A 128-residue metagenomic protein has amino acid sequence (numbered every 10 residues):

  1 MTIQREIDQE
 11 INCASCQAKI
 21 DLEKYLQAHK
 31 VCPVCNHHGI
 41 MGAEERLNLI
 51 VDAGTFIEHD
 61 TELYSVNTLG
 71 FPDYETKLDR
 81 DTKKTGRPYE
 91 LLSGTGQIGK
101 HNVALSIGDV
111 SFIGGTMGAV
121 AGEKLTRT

Functional and structural regions predicted by a protein language model:
M1-T128: Terminal-region recognition feature
